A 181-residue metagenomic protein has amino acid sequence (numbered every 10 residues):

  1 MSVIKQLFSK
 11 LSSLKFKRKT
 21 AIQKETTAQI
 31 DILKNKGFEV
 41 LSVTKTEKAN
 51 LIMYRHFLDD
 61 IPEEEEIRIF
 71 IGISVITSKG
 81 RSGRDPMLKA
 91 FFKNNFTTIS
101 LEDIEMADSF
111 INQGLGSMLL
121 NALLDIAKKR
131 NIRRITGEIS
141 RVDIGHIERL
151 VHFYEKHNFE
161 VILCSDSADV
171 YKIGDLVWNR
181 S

Functional and structural regions predicted by a protein language model:
M1-I111, N121, D125-E138, E148 (+2 more regions): Non-catalytic substrate-recognition and accessory regions of acyl/acetyltransferase enzymes
G114: Glycine-rich phosphate-binding loop
S117: Residues forming the Rossmann-fold NAD(P)(H) cofactor-binding site
S140-I144: Short histidine/acidic/glycine/proline-rich micro-motifs that form metal- and phosphate-coordinating active-site loops
